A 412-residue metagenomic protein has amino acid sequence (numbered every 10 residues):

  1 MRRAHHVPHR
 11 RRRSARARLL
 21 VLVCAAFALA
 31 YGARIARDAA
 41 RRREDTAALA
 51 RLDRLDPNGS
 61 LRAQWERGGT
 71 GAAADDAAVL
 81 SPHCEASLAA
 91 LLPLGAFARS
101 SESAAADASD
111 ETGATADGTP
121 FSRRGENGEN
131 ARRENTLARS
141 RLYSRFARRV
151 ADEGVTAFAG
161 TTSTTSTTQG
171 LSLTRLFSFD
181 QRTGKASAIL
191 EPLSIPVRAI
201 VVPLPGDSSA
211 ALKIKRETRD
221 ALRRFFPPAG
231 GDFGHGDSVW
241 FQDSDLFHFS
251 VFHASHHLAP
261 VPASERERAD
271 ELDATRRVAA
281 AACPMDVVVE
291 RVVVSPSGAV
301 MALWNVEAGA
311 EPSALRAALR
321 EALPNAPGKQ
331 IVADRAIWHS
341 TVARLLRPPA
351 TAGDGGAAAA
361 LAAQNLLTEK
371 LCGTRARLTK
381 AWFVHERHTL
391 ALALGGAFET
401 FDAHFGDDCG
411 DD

Functional and structural regions predicted by a protein language model:
M1-S14: Short, low-complexity, Lys/Arg-enriched N-terminal segments of secretory-pathway carbohydrate enzymes
H6, L20-L22, A78: Detector for intrinsically disordered, low-structure N-terminal pre-sequences
R12, R16-A17, S340: A general secondary-structure boundary signal
R16-R41: Terminal signal-anchor or tail-anchor transmembrane helices that tether membrane-associated enzymes to cellular
Y31-R34, D45-D412: Histidine-dependent nucleotide/RNA phosphoesterase domain, centered on the 2H-phosphoesterase fold with its duplicated
